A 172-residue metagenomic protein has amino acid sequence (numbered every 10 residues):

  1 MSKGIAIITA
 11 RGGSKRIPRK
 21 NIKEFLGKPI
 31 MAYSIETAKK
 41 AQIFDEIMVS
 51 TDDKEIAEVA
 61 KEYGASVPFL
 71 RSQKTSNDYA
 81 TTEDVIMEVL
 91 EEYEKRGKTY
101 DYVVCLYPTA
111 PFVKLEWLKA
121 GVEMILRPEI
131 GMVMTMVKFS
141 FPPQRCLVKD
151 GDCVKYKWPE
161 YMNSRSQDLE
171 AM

Functional and structural regions predicted by a protein language model:
K3-S50: N-terminal glycine-rich phosphate-binding loop and ensuing alpha1 helix
A6-I8, V49, C105, M132-T135: Structural beta-sheet core signal
K39, E91-K95, L126: Residue-level signal for alpha-helix termini/capping positions
I43, Y63-A65, D150: Short, structured coil segments at secondary-structure junctions
F44, K98-Y100, R127-I130: Short, high-confidence coil segments that cap the C-terminus of an alpha-helix and link into the following beta-strand
M48, K54-V104, V113, A120: Short phosphate-binding loop-to-helix
D84, P111-M172: Conserved core of the sugar-phosphate nucleotidyltransferase
